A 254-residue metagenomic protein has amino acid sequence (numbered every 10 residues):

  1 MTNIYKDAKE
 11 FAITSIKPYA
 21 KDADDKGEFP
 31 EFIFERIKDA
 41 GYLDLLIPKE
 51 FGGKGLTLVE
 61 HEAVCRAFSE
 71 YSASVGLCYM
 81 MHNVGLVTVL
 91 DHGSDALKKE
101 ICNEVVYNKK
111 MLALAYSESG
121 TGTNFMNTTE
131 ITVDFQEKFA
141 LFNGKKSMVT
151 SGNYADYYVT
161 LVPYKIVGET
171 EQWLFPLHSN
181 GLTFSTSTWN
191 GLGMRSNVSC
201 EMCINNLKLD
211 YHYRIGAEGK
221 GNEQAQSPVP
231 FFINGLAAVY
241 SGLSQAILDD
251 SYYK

Functional and structural regions predicted by a protein language model:
M1-R66, G235-K254: Alpha-helical interface subdomain recognition
Y19-K21, T88, S227: Short, contiguous strand/loop micro-motifs
F29-D39, L43-K146, T150: Glycine-rich flavin
H92-S94, Q136-E137, P163-V167, S179-G181 (+1 more regions): Short loop segments at secondary-structure junctions
K110-L114, T129-I131, K138-A140, D156-Y158 (+2 more regions): Generic beta-strand structural signal
N124, T150-S151, F184-S185, Y211-Y213: Short helix/loop capping segments that flank catalytic or ligand/cofactor-binding pockets
K145-F184: A short core secondary-structure module
G191-K254: Glycine-rich beta->alpha junctions and the first turn(s) of the following alpha-helix
